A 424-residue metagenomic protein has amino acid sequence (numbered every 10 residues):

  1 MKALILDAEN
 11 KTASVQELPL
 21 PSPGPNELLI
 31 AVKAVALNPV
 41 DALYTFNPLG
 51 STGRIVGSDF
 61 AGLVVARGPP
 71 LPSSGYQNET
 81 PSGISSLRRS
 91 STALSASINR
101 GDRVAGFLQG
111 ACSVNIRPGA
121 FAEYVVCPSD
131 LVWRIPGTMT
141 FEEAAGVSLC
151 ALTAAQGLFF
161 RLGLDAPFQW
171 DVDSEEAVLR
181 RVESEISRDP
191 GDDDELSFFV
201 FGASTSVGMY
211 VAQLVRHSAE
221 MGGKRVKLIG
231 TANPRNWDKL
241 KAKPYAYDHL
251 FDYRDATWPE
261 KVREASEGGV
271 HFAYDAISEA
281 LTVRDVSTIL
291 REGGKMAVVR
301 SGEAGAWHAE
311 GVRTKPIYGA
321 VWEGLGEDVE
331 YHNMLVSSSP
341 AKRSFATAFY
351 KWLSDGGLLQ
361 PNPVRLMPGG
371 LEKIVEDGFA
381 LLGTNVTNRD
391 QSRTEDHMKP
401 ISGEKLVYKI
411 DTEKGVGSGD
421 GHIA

Functional and structural regions predicted by a protein language model:
M1-G24, A31-L63, S73-Q77, P81-A93 (+1 more regions): Terminal helix/beta-alpha structural elements that buttress the NAD(P)+-binding lobe
